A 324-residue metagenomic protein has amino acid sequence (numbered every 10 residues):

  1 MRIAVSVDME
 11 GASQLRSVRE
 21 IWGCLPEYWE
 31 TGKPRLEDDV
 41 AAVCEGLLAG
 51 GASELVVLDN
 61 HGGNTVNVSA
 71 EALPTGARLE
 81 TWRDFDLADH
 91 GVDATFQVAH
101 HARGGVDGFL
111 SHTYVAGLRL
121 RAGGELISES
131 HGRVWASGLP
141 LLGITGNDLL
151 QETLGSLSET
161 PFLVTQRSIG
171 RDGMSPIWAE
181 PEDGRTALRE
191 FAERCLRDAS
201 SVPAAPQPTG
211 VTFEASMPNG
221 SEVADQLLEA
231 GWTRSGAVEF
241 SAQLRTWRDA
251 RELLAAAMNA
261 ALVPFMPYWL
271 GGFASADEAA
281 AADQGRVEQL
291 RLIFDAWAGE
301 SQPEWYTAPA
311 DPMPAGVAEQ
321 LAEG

Functional and structural regions predicted by a protein language model:
M1-I21, G32, L36, G50: N-terminal glycine-rich anion-binding loops that anchor highly charged ligand groups
S6-V7, L58-D59, T95-H100, I144-T145 (+1 more regions): Short beta-strand segments
Q14-L15, L36-A42, G46-G51, S158 (+2 more regions): Soluble secreted/lumenal catalytic domains with histidine-centered metal-binding or acid-base catalytic motifs
S17-T31, T113-L120: A solvent-exposed, charged loop/short amphipathic helix patch at secondary-structure junctions
V40-G91: Glycine-rich nucleotide/cofactor/substrate-binding loop typically near the N-terminus or early in the first domain
P74-I144, T160-P161: Divalent-metal (Mg2+/Mn2+/Ca2+)-assisted nucleotide/phosphate chemistry catalytic cores
G108, G123-E229: Glycine-rich, Lys/Arg-enriched anion-binding loops that position phosphate/diphosphate groups for phosphoryl
F191-G324: C-terminal accessory domains and tails appended to enzymatic cores
